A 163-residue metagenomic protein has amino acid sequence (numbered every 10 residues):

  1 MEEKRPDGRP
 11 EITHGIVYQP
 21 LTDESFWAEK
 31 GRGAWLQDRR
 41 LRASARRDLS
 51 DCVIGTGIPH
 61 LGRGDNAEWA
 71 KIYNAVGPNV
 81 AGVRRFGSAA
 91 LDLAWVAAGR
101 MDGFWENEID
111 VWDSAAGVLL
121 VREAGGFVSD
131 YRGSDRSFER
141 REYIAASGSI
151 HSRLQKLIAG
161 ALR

Functional and structural regions predicted by a protein language model:
M1-L93, R140-R163: Acidic beta-strand-loop-alpha-helix segment within the catalytic core of divalent metal-dependent phosphate-processing
I58, N107-I109, Y131-S134: Short secondary-structure boundary segments
H60-L61, D102, D135: A short, flexible beta-alpha/helix-coil linker loop
A94-A97, A115-E123: Hydrophobic residues within well-ordered alpha-helices
A98-G103, G126-F127: Alpha-to-beta junction loops
W112: Acidic donor-binding loop at a coil-to-helix junction in glycosyltransferase catalytic cores that engages
G125-E142: Acidic, metal-binding active-site segment of PIN/NYN-like and related structure-specific nucleases
